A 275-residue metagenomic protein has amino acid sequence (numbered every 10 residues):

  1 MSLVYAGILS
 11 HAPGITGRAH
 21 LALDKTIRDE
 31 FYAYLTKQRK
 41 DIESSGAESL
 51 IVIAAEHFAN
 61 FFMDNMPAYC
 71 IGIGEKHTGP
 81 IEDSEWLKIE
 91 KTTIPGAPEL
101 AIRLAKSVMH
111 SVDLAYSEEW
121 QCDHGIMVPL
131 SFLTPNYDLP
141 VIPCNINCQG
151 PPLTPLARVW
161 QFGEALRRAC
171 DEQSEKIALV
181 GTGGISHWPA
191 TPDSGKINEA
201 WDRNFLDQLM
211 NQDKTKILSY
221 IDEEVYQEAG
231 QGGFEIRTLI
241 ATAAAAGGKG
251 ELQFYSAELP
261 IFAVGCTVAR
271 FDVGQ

Functional and structural regions predicted by a protein language model:
M1-E48, M63-W160, E172, D193-Q275: Flexible, D/E/H-enriched segments
H11-P13, A54-A59: Short glycine-rich, polar/acidic loop-and-turn segments at beta strand-coil junctions
E48-A54, C144, E175-G183: Beta-strand elements within well-structured catalytic alpha/beta cores of enzymes that handle phosphate/sulfate esters
E56-A59, G183-H187: Short, internal active-site loops enriched in acidic
Q149, G163-L166, S186: Glycine/proline-rich loop-helix segments at beta-alpha junctions forming the active-site rim of enzyme cores
E164-D171, E175-I177: Non-transmembrane, aqueous-exposed alpha-helical and coiled segments at domain scale
I177, A190-P192: Short conserved catalytic/interaction loops centered on acidic-Pro-aromatic/His motifs
S186-P189, E228: Short, conserved secondary-structure transition motifs
